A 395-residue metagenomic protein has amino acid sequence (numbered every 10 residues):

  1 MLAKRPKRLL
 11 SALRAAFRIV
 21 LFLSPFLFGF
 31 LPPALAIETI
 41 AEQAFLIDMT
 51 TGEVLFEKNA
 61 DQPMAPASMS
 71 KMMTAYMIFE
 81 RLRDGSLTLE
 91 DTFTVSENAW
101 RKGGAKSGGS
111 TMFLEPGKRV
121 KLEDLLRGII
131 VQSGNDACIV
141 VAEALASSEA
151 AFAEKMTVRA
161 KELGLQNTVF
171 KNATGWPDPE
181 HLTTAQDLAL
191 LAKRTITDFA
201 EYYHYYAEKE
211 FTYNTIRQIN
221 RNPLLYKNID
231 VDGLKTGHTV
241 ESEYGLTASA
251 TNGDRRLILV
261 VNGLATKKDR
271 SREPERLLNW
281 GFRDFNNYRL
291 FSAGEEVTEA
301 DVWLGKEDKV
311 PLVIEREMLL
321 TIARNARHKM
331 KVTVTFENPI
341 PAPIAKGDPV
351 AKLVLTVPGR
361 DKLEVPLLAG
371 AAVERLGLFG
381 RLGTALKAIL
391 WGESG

Functional and structural regions predicted by a protein language model:
M1, F22, A99-G103: Short regulatory "switch" loops immediately downstream of catalytic or recognition motifs within protein catalytic
M1-R14: N-terminal secretory signal peptides that target proteins for export/translocation
A16-F30: Bacterial N-terminal signal peptides
P25, L46, T94-V95, A207 (+1 more regions): Hydrophobic/anchoring residues in structured secondary elements
A34-Q186, K193-T197, F211-N214: Active-site-adjacent loops and short helices of periplasmic peptidoglycan-processing enzymes
L165-V169, P177-G395: Domain-terminus/edge residues, biased toward the C-terminal soluble/receptor-binding domains of extracytoplasmic
